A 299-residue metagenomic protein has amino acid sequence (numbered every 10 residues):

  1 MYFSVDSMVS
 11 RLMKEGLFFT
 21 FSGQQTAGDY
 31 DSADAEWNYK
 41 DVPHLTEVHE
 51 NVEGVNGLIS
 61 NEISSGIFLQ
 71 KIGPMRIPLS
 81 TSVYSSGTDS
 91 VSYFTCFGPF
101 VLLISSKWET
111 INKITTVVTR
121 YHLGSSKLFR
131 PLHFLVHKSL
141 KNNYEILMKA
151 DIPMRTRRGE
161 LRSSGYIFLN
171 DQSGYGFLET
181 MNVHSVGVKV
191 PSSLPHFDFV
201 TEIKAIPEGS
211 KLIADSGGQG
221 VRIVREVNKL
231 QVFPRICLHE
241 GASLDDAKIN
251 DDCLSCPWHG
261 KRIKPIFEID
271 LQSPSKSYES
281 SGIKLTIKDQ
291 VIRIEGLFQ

Functional and structural regions predicted by a protein language model:
M1-S7, M75-S80, A205-Q299: Rieske [2Fe-2S] iron-sulfur-binding domain
Y2-D29, K113-E202: Terminal "cap-and-tail" regions of soluble proteins that handle hydrophobic small molecules
G28-V48, F199-A205: Amphipathic alpha-helical segments
S32, W108-T115, I287-D289: A short, structured loop/turn motif at beta-sheet edges
H44-P74: Short beta-edge strand/loop motif at the mouth of beta-sheet-based domains
E62-I67, S86-Y93, I206-I213: Short, hydrophobic/aromatic-rich segments at coil-to-beta transitions
Q70-K113: Hydrophobic-ligand binding "helix-grip"
